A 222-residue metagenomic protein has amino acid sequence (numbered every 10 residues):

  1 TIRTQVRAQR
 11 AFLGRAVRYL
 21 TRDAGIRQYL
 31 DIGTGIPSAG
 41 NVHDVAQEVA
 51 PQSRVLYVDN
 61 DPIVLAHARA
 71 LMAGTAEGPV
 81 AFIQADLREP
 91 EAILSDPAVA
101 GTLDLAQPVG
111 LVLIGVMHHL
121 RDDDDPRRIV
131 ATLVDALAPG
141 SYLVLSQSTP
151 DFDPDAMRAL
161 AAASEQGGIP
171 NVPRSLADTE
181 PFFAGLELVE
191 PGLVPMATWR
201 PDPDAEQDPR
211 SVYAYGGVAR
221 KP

Functional and structural regions predicted by a protein language model:
T1-Q28, I32: Class I SAM-dependent methyltransferase Rossmann-like catalytic core, especially the SAM/SAH-binding loop
P37, N41-R88: Class I SAM-dependent methyltransferase SAM/SAH-binding core
I83, V109-L113, I129-V130, A136-S148: Conserved beta-strand signature within the Rossmann-like core of class I S-adenosyl-L-methionine
L87-R88, I93, P97-R127, L133: A short SAM/SAH-binding and catalytic strip from SAM-dependent methyltransferases
V116-H119, S148-F152: Short "lid" loop at the C-terminus of a central beta-strand within the Rossmann-like core of SAM-dependent
D153-G168: Short, glycine-/aromatic-enriched active-site segment of Class I SAM-dependent methyltransferases
I169-L193: Short alpha-helix
G192, A197-P222: Core SAM-dependent methyltransferase catalytic element
